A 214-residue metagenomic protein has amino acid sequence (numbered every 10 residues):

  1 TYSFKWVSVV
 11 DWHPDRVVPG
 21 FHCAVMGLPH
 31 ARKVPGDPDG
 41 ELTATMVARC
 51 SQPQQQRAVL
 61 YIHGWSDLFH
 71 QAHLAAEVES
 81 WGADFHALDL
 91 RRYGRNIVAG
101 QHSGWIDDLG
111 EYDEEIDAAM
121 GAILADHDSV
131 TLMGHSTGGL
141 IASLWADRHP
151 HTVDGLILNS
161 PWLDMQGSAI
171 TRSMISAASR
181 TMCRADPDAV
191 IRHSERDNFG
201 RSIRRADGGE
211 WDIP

Functional and structural regions predicted by a protein language model:
Y2-P53: N-terminal cap/lid segment of alpha/beta-hydrolase-fold proteins
P38-D67, I170-E195: Long, low-complexity, intrinsically disordered polar/charged segments
R49-R91, I97-A99: Short, surface-exposed "cap/lid" segments of acyl-processing enzymes
W65-S66, G94-S129: Catalytic nucleophile-loop/oxyanion-hole region of alpha/beta-hydrolase and closely related hydrolase-like folds
A75, D113, D117-M120, A146 (+1 more regions): Short, well-ordered alpha-helical packing segments
D84, D128-S129, T152-G155: Residues at the starts of beta-strands that form the adenosine-phosphate
H135-T137, I141-P214: Alpha/beta-hydrolase-fold enzymes
